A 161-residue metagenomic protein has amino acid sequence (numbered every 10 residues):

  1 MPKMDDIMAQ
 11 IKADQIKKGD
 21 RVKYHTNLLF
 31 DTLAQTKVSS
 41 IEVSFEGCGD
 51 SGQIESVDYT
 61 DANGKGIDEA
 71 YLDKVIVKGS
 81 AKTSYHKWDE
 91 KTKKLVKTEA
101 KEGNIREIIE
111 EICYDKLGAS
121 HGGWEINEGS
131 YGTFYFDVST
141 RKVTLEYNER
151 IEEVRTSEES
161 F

Functional and structural regions predicted by a protein language model:
M1-K18, E146: Short, charged, low-complexity amphipathic alpha-helix
K18-G19, R155: Extracellular/secreted glycoprotein ectodomains characterized by long, lumenal stretches of O-glycosylated
R21-L33, L117-S120: Phosphate-interacting basic helix/loop segments used at nucleotide- and nucleic-acid interfaces
N27-Y85: Short, well-structured hydrophobic secondary-structure segments
A34-K37, N104-I108, D137-V143: A short, structured loop/turn motif at beta-sheet edges
E46-C48, A62, A119, S139-R141 (+1 more regions): Generic structural motif
K74-N127: Short, hydrophobic/π-rich interface segment
E125, S130-F161: Acidic, proline/glycine-rich low-complexity IDRs
